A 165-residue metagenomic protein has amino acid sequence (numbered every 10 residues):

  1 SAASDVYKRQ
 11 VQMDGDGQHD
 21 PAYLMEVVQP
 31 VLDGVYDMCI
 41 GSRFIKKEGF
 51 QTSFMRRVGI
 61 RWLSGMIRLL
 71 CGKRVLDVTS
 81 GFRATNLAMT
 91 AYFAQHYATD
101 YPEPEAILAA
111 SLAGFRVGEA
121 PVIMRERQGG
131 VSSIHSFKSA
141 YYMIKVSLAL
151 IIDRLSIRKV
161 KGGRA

Functional and structural regions predicted by a protein language model:
S1-S4, R9-V11, P21-D100, R127-V146 (+1 more regions): Acceptor/aglycone-binding surface of glycosyltransferases and processive sugar-polymer synthases
D14-Q18: The conserved acidic donor/metal-binding loop of glycosyltransferases
R74, Q95-A98, L108-R125: Catalytic donor-sugar/metal-binding loop of nucleotide-sugar-dependent glycosyltransferases
E105: Cell-envelope/extracellular polymer assembly enzymes that use nucleotide-activated donors
